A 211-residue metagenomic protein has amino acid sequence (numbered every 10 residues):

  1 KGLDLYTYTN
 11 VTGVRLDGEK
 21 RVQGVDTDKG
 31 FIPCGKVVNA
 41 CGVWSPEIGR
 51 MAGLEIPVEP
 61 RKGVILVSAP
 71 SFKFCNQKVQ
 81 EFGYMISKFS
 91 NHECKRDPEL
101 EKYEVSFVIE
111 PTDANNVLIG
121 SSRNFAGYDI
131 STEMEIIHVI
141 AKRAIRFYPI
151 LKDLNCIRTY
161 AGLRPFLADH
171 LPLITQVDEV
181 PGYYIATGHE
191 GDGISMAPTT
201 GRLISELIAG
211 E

Functional and structural regions predicted by a protein language model:
K1, V22-G24, S122-A126, P181 (+1 more regions): Helix-loop-beta segment of a Rossmann-like dinucleotide-binding subdomain
G2-V11: A conserved beta-strand/loop element that lines the FAD pocket in flavoprotein oxidoreductases
L3, G18, L171-E211: C-terminal lid/capping helical subdomain adjacent to the catalytic/cofactor pocket in oxidative enzymes
Y6, D26-K36: Core beta-strand elements of the Rossmann-like FAD/NAD(P) dinucleotide-binding domain in flavoenzyme oxidoreductases
Y6-T7, N39, I119, I185: General beta-strand structural signal in soluble alpha/beta enzymes
T9, G42-V43, P198: Alpha-helix N-cap/helix-start capping motif
G13-L16, R21, F31-I32, C41-T159 (+1 more regions): Active-site substrate-recognition segment that forms the wall of the catalytic cavity or substrate channel
